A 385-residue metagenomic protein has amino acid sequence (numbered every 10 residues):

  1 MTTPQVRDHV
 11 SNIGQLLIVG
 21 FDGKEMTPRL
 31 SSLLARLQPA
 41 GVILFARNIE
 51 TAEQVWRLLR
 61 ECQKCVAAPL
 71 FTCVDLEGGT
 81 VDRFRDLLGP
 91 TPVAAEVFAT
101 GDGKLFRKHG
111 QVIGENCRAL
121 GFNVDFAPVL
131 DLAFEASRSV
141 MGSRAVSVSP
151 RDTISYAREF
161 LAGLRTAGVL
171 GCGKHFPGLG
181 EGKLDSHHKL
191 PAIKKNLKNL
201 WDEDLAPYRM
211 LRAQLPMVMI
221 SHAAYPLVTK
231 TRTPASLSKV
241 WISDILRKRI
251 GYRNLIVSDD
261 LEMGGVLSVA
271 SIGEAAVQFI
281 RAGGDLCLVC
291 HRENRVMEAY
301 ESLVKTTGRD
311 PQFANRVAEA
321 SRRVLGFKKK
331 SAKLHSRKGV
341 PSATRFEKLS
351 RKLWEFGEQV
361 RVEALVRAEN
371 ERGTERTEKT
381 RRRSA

Functional and structural regions predicted by a protein language model:
M1-L37, K239, K248-R249, L267-A385: Preference for extracellular/luminal or secreted protein segments
V19, S32-P39, T91-R107, N196-M217 (+3 more regions): Structural recognition of alpha->loop->beta junctions
G20, M26, R47-C65, L70 (+2 more regions): Second-shell residues forming the walls of enzyme active-site clefts
L33-F45, V112, A119-V124: Catalytic domains of carbohydrate-active enzymes, especially glycoside hydrolases
F45-N48, A95-L105, G142-S149, T231 (+1 more regions): Second-shell loop/turn segments in exported
E50-R57, F98-E115, S147-S155, K198-D202: Glycine-rich anion/phosphate-binding loops
Q63-P90, F106-A133, T153-P177: Glycine-rich, aromatic-flanked loop segments that form ligand/cofactor-binding clefts across common enzyme folds
F84-A99, E135-V146, D185-P191: Surface-exposed, active-site-proximal loop segments in enzymatic domains
